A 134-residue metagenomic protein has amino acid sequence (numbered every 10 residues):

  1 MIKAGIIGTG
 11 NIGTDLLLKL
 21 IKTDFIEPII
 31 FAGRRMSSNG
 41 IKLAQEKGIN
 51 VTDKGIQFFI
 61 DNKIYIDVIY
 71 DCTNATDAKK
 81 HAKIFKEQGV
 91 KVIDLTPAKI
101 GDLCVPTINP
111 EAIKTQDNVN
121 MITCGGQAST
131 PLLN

Functional and structural regions predicted by a protein language model:
I2-K3, E27-I30, I66-I69: Short active-site oxyanion
K3-L16: Glycine-rich adenosine-cofactor-binding loop
T23-K47: NAD(P)-binding Rossmann-fold cofactor-contacting core
N50-F58: Short acidic-hydrophobic, aromatic-tinged amphipathic segments that line or gate anion-handling sites
F59-I60, I64-F85: Beta-loop-alpha module in the N-terminal Rossmann-like domain of NAD(P)-dependent dehydrogenases, especially those
T76-I122: Rossmann-fold NAD(P)-binding glycine/threonine-rich loop
A128-N134: Oxidoreductase and adenylate-handling cofactor-binding alpha/beta cores
